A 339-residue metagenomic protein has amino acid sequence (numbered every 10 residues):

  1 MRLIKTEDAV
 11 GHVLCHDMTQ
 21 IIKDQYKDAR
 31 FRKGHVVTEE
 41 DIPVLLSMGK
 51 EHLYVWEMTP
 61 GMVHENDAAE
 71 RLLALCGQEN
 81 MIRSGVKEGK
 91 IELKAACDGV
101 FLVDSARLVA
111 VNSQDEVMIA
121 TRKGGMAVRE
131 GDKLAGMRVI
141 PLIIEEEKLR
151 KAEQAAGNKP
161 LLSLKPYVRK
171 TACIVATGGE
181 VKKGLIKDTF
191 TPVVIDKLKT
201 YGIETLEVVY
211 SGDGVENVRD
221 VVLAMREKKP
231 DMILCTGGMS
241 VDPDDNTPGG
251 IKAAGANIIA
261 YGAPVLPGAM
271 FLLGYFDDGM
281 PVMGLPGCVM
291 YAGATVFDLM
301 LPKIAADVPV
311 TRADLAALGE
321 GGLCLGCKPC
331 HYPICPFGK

Functional and structural regions predicted by a protein language model:
M1-L149: Phosphate-interaction motifs
E7-G11, A29, R83-V86, M126-V128 (+4 more regions): Solvent-exposed alpha-helices and their adjacent loops that cap or buttress functional pockets in soluble metabolic
K50-E51, E88, E130-G131, V168-A172 (+2 more regions): Short coil/turn connectors at secondary-structure junctions
N80-R83, R122-M126, V139-P141, N158-P166 (+5 more regions): A generic local secondary-structure boundary/capping motif
S105-A106, E146-L149, L185-K187, D244-T247 (+1 more regions): Short acidic, glycine/serine/threonine-rich loops at helix termini
S113-T121, R150-S163, F190-V193: Active-site glycine-rich loop that binds ribose-phosphate moieties when present
N158-D213, N217: Glycine-rich phosphate/diphosphate-binding loop of Rossmann-like nucleotide-binding domains
G179, L206-G338: Short glycine/threonine-rich loop/turn motifs
